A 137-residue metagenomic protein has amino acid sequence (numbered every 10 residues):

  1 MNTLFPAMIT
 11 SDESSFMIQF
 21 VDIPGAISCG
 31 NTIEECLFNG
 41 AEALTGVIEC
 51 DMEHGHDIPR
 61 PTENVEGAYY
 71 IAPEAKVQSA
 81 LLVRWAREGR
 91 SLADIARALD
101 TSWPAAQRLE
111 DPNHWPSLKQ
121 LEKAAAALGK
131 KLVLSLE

Functional and structural regions predicted by a protein language model:
M1-E53: DNA-contacting interfaces and partner/effector-binding or oligomerization modules in DNA-centric proteins
T32, S91, S117-Q120: Residues that mark the N-terminal boundary/hinge immediately upstream of a DNA-recognition element
D51-E63: Charge-dense, low-complexity polyampholytic segments
N64-G89: A short, Lys/Arg-rich alpha-helix, primarily the initiator
E88-R108: Short alpha-helical DNA-recognition segment
S102-A105, S117, K131: Short coil turns linking two alpha-helices in DNA-binding domains
D111-N113: Residue-level detection of the helix-turn-helix DNA-binding "recognition helix"
K119-S135: DNA major-groove recognition helix of helix-turn-helix/homeodomain DNA-binding modules
